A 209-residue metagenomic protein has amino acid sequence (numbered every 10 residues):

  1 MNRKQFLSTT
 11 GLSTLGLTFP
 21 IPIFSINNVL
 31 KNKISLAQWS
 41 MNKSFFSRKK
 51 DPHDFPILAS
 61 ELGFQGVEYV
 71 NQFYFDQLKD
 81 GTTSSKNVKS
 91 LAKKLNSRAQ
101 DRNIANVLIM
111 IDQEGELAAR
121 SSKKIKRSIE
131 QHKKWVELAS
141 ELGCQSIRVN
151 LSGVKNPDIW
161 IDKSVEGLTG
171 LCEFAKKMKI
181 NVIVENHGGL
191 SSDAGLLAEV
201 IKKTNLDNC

Functional and structural regions predicted by a protein language model:
N2-S140, S146, I159, T169 (+2 more regions): N-terminal pre-domain/capping segments
K49, G66-V67, V165, T169-C209: Acidic/histidine-rich catalytic cores of soluble enzymes
A139-P157, M178, I183-H187: Active-site groove signature of glycoside hydrolases
V154-L168: Active-site cleft segment of glycoside hydrolase catalytic domains centered on the general acid/base Glu
